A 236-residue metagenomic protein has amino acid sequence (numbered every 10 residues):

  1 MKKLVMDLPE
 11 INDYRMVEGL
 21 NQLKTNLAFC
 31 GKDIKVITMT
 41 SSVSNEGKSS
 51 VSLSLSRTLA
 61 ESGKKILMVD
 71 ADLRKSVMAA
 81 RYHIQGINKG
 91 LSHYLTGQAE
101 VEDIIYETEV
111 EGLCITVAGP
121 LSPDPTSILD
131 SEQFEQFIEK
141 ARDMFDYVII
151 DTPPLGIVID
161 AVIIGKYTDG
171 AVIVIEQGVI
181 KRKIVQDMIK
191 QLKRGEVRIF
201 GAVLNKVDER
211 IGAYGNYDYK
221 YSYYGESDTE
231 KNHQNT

Functional and structural regions predicted by a protein language model:
M1-N26, D33, K183-T236: C-terminal lobe/tail of nucleotide-utilizing enzymes
K2-N21, T25-K32, S41-S44, M68-D143: P-loop/Walker-type NTP enzyme "switch/lid" segment
D33-I37, K48: Pre-Walker A (Motif I) flank of P-loop NTPase domains
S50-V51, L55: Hydrophobic positions on the alpha1 helix immediately C-terminal to the Walker A/P-loop
L73-K75, E100, P120-P123, L155-G156 (+2 more regions): Conserved nucleotide-binding/hydrolysis micro-motifs of P-loop NTPases
K140-D143, L155-G178: Inter-motif core of Ras-like GTPase G domains
I149-T152, L204: Hydrophobic residues in beta-strands of the RecA-like P-loop NTPase core, especially within AAA+ ATPase
